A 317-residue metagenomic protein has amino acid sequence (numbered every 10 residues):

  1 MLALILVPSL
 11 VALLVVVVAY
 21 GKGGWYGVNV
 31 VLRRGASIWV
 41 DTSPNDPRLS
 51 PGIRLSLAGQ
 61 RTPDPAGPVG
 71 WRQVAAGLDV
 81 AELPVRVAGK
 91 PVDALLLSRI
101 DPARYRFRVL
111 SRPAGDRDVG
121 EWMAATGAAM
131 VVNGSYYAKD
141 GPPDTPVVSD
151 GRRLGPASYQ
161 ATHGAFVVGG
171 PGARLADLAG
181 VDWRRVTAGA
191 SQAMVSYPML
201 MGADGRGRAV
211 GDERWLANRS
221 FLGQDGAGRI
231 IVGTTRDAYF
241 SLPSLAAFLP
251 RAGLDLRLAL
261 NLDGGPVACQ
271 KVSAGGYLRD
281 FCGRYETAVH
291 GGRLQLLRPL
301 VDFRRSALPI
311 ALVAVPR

Functional and structural regions predicted by a protein language model:
L2-Y159, R174: Zymogen propeptides
G89, A114-D116, A179-R184, T235-Y239: Short, solvent-exposed aromatic-acidic interface loops
D93, G170-R174, D225-I231: Beta-strand-turn-beta hairpins that frame and shape the catalytic cleft of phosphate-ester-processing enzymes
L97, A165, F221: Short, surface-exposed charged micro-motifs
D118-E121, R184-A190, S220, S241-A247: A short, polar/proline- and glycine-enriched secondary-structure boundary/capping micro-motif
V132, Y137-V210: Active-site-adjacent helix-turn-beta-strand microarchitecture at beta-sheet edges that either contains or buttresses
G141-Q160, R208-R219, Q224, G228-L258 (+1 more regions): Conserved, well-ordered active-site substructure
